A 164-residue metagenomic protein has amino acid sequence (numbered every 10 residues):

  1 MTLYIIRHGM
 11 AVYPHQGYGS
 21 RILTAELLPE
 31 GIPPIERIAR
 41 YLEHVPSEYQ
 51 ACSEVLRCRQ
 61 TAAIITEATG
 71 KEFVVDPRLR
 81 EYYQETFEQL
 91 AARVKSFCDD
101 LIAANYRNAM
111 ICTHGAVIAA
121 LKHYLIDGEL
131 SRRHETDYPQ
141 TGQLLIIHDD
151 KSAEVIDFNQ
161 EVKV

Functional and structural regions predicted by a protein language model:
T2-D76, Y82, T86, G142: Active-site-proximal alpha-helix that buttresses catalytic centers in soluble enzyme cores
L3-Y4, N105-A116: Generic beta-sheet signal
A11, V117-I118: Short active-site segment of divalent metal-dependent hydrolases/proteases that encodes the spacing between
E43-P46, L101-N108: Glycine-rich phosphate-binding loop signature in dinucleotide/nucleotide-binding domains
C52-S53, A92, C112-T113: Short beta-strand scaffold positions
I64, A120-Y124: Active-site signature of alpha/beta-hydrolase-fold catalytic machinery across serine- and Asp/Cys-nucleophile hydrolases
Q84-N105: Internal catalytic-core helix/loop-beta-alpha segment that presents or stabilizes conserved functional determinants
E129-F158: Domain-level recognition of soluble alpha/beta enzyme cores, biased toward histidine phosphatases/phosphomutases
